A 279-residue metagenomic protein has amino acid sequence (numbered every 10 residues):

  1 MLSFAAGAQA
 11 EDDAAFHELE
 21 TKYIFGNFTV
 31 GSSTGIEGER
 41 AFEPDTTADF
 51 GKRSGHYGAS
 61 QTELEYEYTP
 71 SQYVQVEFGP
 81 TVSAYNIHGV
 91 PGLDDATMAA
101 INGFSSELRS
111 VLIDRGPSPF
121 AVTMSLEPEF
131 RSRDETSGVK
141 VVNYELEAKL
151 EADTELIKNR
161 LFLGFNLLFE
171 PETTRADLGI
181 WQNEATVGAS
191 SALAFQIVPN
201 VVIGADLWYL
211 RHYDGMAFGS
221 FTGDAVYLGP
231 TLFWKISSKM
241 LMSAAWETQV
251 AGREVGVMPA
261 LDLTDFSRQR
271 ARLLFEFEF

Functional and structural regions predicted by a protein language model:
S3-G7: N-terminal signal peptide c-region/cleavage motif recognized by signal peptidases
A10-F279: Transmembrane beta-barrel domains of Gram-negative outer membranes and organellar outer membranes
